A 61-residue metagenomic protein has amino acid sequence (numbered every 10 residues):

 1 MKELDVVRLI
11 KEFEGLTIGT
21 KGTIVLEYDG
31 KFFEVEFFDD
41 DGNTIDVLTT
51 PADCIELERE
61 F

Functional and structural regions predicted by a protein language model:
K2-F61: Basic/aromatic-rich interaction segments and small domains that mediate binding to polyanionic partners
